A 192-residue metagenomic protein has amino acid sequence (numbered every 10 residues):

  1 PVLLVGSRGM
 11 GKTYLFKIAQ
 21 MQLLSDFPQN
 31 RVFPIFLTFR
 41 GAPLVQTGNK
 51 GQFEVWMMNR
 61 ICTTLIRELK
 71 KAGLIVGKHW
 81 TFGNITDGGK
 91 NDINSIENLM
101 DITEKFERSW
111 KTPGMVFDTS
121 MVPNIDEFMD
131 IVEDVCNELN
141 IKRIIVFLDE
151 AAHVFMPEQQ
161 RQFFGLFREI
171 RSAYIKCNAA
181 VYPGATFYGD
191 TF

Functional and structural regions predicted by a protein language model:
V2: Conserved beta-strand position immediately N-terminal to the Walker
G6, L148-E150: Short glycine-centered, acidic/aromatic-flanked micro-motifs in structured strand/loop junctions that mark active-site
G6-I141, P183, F192: P-loop NTPase nucleotide-binding core
K12, A152-H153: Flexible coil/loop and intrinsically disordered linker positions at secondary-structure junctions
I125-V132, C136-F147, V154-F192: The catalytic "switch" region of P-loop NTPases
